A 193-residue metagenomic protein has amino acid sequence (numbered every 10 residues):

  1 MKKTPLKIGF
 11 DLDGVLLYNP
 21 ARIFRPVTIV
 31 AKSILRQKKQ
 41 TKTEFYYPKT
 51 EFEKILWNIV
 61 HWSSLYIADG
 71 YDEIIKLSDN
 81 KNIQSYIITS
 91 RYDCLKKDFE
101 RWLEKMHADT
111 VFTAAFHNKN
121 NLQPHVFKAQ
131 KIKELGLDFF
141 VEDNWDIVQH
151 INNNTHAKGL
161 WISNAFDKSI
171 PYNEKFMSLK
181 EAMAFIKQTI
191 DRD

Functional and structural regions predicted by a protein language model:
M1-N58: Active-site neighborhood of HAD-like aspartate-dependent phosphohydrolases
L17-P20, R25, C94-D98, V148-H150 (+1 more regions): Short catalytic/ligand-binding loop motif for oxyanion handling, primarily in non-cytosolic enzymes, centered on
N19, I88, I162-N164: Generic beta-sheet signal
I59-I87, D93-R101: Short, acidic loop-to-helix structural element flanking the phosphoryl-transfer center in phosphate-processing enzymes
R91-Y92, N144: Helix N-cap/beta->alpha junction signal
D93-F139: Substrate-recognition "cap/lid" segment bordering the active-site pocket of phosphatases
H117-N118, N173-F185: Short acidic-hydrophobic, aromatic-tinged amphipathic segments that line or gate anion-handling sites
L137-M177: Acidic, Mg2+-coordinating phosphoryl-transfer loop and its flanking beta/alpha structural elements, shared across
